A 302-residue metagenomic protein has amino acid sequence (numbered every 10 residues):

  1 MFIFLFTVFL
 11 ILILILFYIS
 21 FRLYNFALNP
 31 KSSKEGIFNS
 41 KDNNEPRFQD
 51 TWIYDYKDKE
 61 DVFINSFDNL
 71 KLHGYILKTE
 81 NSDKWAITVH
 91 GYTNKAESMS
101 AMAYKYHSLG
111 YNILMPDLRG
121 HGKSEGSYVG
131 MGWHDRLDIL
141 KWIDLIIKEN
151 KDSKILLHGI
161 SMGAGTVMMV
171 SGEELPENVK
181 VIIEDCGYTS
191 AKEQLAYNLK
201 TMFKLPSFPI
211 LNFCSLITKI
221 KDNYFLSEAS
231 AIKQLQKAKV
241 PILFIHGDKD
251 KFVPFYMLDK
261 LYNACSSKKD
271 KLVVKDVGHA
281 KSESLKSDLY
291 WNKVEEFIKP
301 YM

Functional and structural regions predicted by a protein language model:
F4-N65: An N-terminal hydrophobic leader/cap segment in hydrolases
Y92-K105: The serine-hydrolase catalytic nucleophile loop
M102, A231, V240, P254-N263: Short alpha-helix in the alpha/beta-hydrolase fold that links the catalytic acid
Y106-E125: Conserved alpha/beta-hydrolase
V129-N150: Alpha/beta-hydrolase active-site loop
M169-Y224: Hydrolase active-site cap/lid region
K237-K239, F244-H246, D250: Short beta-strand/loop motif that positions the catalytic acidic residue of the alpha/beta-hydrolase fold
L285-M302: Catalytic active-site module of serine/aspartate enzymes centered on a nucleophile-bearing elbow/loop
